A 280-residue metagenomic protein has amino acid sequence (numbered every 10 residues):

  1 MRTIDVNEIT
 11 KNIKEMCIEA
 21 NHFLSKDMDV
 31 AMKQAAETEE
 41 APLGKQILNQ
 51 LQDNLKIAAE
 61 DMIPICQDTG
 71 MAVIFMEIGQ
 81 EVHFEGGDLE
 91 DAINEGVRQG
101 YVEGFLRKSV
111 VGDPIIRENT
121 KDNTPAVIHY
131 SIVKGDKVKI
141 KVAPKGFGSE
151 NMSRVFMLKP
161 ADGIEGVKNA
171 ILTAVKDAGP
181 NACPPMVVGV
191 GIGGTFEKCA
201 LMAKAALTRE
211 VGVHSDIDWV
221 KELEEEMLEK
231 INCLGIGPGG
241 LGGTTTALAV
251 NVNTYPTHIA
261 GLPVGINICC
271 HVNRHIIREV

Functional and structural regions predicted by a protein language model:
M1-V280: Non-transmembrane, aqueous-exposed alpha-helical and coiled segments at domain scale
